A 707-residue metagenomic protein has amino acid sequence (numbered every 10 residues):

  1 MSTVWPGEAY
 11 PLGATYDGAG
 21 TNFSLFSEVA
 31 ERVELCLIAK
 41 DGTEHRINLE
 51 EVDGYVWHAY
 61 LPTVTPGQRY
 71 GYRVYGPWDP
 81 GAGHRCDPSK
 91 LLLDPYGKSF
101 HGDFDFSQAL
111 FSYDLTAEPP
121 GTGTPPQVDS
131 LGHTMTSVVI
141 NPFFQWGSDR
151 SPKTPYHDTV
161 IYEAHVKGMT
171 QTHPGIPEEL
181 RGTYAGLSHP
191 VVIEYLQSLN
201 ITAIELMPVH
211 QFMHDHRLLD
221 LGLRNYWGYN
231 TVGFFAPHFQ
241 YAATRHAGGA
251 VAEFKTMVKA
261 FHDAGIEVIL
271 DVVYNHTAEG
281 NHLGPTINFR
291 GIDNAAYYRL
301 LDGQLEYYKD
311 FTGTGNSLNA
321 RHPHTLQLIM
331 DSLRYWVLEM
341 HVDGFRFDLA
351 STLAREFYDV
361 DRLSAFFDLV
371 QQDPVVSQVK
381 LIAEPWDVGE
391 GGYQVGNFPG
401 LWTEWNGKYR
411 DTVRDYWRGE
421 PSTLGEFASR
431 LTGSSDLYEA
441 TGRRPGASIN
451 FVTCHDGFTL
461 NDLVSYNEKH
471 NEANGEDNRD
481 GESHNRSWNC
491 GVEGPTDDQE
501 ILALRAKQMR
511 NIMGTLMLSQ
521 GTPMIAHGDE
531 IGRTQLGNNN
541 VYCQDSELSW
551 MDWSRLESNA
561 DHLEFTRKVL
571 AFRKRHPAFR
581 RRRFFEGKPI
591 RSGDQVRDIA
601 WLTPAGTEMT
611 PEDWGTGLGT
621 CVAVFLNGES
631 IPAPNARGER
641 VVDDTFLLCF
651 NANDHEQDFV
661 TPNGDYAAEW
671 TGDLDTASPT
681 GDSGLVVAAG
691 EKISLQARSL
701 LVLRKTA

Functional and structural regions predicted by a protein language model:
M1-Y162, K167, T496, I501-A506 (+3 more regions): Carbohydrate-interacting/catalytic domains
L25, Y72, A164, L206 (+9 more regions): Conserved, mostly hydrophobic/aromatic
R46, P174-P190, Y466-N471, R637 (+1 more regions): Short, polar loop/linker segments at the starts of domains and inter-domain junctions
G76-Q145, H216-N230, A236, G284-K309 (+2 more regions): Core domains of carbohydrate- and sulfate-ester-processing enzymes
D79-G83, T170-T172, F212-H216, H276-E279 (+5 more regions): Short catalytic/ligand-binding loop motif for oxyanion handling, primarily in non-cytosolic enzymes, centered on
S130, H165-H341, L349-V375, G392 (+1 more regions): Substrate-binding/active-site clefts of carbohydrate-active enzymes
V160-Y162, I204, V268-L270, F345 (+2 more regions): Hydrophobic faces of well-ordered beta-strands that scaffold small-molecule active sites in alpha/beta enzyme cores
R362-H527, G532, N540-Q544, P577-F584 (+4 more regions): Conserved alpha/beta catalytic core and glycan-binding cleft of carbohydrate-active enzymes
